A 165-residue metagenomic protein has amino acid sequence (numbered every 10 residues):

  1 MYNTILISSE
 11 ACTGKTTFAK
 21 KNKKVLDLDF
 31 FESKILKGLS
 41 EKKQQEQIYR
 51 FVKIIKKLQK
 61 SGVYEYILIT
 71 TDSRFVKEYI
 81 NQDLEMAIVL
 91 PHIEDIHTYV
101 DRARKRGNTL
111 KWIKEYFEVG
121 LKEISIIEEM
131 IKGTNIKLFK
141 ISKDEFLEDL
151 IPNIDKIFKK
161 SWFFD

Functional and structural regions predicted by a protein language model:
N3-I7, V63-I69, M86: Generic beta-sheet signal
N3-N22: Glycine-rich phosphate-binding P-loop
S8-E10, I69-S73, P91-H92, I141-D144: Structural motif
K23-Q82: Conserved nucleotide-sensing/catalytic segment adjacent to the nucleotide-binding pocket in NTP-handling enzymes
V25-D27, M86-I88, N135-K140: Conserved beta-strand scaffold positions in the cores of enzyme catalytic domains, especially in NTP/NDP-utilizing
I35-L39, D95-R104, D149-I151: Short, charged, surface-exposed secondary-structure boundary motifs
L68-T71, Q82-R102: Conserved phosphate-donor/acceptor-positioning beta-strand/loop module used by diverse small-molecule
N108-D165: Small-molecule kinase domains that catalyze NTP-dependent phosphoryl transfer to phosphate-bearing small molecules
